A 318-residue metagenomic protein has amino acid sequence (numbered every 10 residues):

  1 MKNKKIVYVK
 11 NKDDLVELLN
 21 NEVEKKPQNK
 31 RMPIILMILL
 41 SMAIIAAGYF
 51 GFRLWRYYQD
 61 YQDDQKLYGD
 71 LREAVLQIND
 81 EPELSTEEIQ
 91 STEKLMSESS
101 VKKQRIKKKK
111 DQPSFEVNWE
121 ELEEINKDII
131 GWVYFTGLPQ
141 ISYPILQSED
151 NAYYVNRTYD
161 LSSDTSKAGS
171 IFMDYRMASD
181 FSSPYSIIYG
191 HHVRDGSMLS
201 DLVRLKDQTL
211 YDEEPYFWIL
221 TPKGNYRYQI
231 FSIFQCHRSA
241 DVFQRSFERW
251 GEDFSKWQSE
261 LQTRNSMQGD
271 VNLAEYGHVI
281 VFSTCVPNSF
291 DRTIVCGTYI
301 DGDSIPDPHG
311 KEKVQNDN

Functional and structural regions predicted by a protein language model:
M1-R31: N-terminal Lys/Arg-rich, disordered targeting/topogenic segments
K25-A43: N-terminal Sec-pathway targeting helices
A43-N318: Solvent-exposed, non-transmembrane regions of membrane-associated and secreted proteins
